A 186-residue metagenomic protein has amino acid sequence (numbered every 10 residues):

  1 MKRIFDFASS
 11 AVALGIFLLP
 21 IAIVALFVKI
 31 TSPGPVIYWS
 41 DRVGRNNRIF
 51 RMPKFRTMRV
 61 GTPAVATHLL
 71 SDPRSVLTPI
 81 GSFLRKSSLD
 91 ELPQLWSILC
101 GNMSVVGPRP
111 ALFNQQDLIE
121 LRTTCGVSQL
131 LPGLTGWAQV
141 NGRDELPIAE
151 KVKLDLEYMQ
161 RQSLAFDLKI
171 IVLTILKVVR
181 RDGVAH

Functional and structural regions predicted by a protein language model:
M1-V60, S97, L164, K169-H186: A hydrophobic, helix-centered structural microdomain
K2, L70, R74-L77, L131 (+1 more regions): Short, structured helix-loop boundary elements
A22, V76, E91: Short phosphate-engaging motifs
Y38-V76, L134-K153: Short, glycine-rich, amphipathic interfacial segments at transmembrane boundaries or analogous
P93-H186: Hydrophobic structural segments characteristic of membrane proteins
